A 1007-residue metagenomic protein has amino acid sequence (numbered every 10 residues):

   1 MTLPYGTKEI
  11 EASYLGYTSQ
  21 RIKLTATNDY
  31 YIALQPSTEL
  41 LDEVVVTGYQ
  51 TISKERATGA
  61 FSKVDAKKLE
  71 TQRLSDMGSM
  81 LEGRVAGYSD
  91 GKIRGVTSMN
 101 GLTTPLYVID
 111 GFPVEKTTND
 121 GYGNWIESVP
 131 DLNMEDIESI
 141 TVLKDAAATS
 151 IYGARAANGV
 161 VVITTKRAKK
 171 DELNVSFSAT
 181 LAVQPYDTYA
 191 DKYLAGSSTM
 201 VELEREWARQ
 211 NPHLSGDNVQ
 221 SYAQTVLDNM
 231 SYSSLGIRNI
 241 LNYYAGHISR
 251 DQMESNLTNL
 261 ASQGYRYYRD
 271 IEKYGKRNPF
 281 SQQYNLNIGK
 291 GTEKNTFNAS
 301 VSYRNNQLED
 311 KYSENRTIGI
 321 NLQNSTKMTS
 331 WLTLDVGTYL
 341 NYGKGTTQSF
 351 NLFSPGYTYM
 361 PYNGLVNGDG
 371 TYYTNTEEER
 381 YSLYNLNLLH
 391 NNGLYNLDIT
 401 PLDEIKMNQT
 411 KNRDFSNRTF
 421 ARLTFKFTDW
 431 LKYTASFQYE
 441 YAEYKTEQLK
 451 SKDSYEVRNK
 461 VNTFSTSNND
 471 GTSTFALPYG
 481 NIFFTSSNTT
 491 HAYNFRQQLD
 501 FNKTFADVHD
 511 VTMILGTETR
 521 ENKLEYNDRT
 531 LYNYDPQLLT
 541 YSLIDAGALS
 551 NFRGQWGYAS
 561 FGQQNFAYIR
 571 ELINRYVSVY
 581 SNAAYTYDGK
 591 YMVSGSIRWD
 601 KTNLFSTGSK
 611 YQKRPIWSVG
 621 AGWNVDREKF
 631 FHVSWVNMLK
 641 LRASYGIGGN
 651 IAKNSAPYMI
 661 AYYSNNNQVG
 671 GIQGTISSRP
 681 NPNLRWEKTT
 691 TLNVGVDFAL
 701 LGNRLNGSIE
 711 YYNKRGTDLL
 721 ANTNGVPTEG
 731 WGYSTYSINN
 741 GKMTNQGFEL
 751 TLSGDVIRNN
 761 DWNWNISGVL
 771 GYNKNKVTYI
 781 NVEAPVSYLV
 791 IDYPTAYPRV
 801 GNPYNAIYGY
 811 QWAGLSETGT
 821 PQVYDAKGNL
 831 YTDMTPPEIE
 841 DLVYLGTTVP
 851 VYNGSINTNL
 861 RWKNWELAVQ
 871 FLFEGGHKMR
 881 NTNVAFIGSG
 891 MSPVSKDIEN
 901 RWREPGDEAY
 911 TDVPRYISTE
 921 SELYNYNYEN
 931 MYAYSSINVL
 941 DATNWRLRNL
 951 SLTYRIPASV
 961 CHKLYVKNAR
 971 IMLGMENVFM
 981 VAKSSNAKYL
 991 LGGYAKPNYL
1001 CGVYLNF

Functional and structural regions predicted by a protein language model:
M1-N321, M328, T333-D335, W762 (+2 more regions): Short, small/polar-rich motifs associated with maturation and membrane association, primarily at protein termini
S98, G345-V366, D761, I780-A784: Low-complexity intrinsically disordered tracts that form flexible linkers/tails across taxa
T104, T317, Q323-L332, G337-Y342 (+5 more regions): Extracellular/periplasmic, surface-exposed regions of secreted and cell-surface proteins
K116-A168, D187-N211, R266-Q283, R304-F353 (+13 more regions): Outer-membrane beta-barrel proteins
S176-L260, N527-P536, D755-T848, G888 (+1 more regions): Conserved small-residue
D191, S198-Q210, Y381-E404, K452-L477: A subset of solvent-exposed loop/turn segments in beta-rich extracellular surface proteins, enriched in glycine
R238-G289, T296-S300, Y373-K426, W556-N582 (+7 more regions): Outer-membrane beta-barrel transmembrane strand signature
L402, Y455-R458, S465-N468, E874-I971 (+1 more regions): Extracytoplasmic gating/loop element in the C-terminal half of outer-membrane beta-barrel translocons and assembly
